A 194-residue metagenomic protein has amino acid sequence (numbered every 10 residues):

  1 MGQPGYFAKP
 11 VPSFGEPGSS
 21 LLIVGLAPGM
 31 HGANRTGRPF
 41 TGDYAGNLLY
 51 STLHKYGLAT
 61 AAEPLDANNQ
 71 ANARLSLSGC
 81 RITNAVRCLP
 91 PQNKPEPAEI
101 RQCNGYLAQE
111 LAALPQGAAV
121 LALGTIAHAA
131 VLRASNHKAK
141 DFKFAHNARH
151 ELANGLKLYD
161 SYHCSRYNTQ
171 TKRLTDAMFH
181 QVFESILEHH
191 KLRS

Functional and structural regions predicted by a protein language model:
M1-F144, L152-R193: A polyanion-binding, active-site-adjacent surface
